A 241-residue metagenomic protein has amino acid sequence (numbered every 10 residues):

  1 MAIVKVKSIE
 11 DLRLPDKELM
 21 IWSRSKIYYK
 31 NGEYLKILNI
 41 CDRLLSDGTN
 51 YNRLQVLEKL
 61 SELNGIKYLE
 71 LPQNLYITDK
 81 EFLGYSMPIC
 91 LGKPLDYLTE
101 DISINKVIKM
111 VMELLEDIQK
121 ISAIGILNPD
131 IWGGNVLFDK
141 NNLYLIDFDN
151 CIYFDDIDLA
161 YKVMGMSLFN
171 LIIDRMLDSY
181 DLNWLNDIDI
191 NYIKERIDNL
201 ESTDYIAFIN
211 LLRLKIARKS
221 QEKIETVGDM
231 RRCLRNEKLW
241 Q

Functional and structural regions predicted by a protein language model:
I3-L75, L98-E100: ATP-binding glycine-rich loop module of kinase domains
Y29, I89, L137-F138: Conserved hydrophobic "DFG−1" position in protein kinase catalytic cores
N31-G32, G133, K140-N141: Residue-level signal for tight coil/turn positions that link beta-strands
K67-V111: Conserved structural core of kinase catalytic domains
I118-F138: Catalytic-loop of the protein kinase fold
D139-Q241: C-lobe/activation-segment region of protein kinase-like
